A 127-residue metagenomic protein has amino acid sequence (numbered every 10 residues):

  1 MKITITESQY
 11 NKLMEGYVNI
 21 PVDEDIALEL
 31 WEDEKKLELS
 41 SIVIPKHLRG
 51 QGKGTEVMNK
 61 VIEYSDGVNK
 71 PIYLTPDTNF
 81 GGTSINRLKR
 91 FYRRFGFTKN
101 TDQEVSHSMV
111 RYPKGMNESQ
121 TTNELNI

Functional and structural regions predicted by a protein language model:
M1-G16: Short acidic, low-complexity intrinsically disordered linear motifs used for protein-protein interactions
E15-A27: Conserved beta-hairpin
E24-L37: Conserved donor-binding loop and adjoining core beta-sheet/short helix segment in diverse acyl/aminoacyl transferases
E34-K46, T75: Conserved acetyl-CoA binding element of GNAT-fold acetyltransferases
G50-E63, R94: Conserved acetyl-CoA-binding loop-helix of GNAT-fold acetyltransferases
Y64-G81: Conserved GNAT acetyl-CoA-binding A-motif
I85, D102-N123: C-terminal "cap" of GNAT-fold acetyltransferases
Y92-T101: Conserved acetyl-CoA-binding loop of GNAT-fold acetyltransferases
